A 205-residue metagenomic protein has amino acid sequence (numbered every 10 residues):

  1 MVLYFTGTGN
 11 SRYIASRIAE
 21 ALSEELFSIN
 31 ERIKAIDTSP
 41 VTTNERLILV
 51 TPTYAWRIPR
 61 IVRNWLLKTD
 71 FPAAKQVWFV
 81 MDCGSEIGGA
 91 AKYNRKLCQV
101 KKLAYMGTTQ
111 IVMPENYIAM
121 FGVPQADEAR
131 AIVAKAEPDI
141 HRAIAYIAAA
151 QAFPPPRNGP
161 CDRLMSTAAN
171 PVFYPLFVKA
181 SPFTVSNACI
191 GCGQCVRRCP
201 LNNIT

Functional and structural regions predicted by a protein language model:
V2, G7-I14, E20-R32, S39-T51 (+1 more regions): FMN-binding flavodoxin-like domain, especially the glycine-rich phosphate-binding loop
Y174-T184: Short, charged alpha-helical interaction segments and adjacent helix-coil junctions
T184-V185, I190, Q194-T205: Iron-sulfur cluster-binding cysteine motifs and their immediate structural context in ferredoxin-like electron-transfer
